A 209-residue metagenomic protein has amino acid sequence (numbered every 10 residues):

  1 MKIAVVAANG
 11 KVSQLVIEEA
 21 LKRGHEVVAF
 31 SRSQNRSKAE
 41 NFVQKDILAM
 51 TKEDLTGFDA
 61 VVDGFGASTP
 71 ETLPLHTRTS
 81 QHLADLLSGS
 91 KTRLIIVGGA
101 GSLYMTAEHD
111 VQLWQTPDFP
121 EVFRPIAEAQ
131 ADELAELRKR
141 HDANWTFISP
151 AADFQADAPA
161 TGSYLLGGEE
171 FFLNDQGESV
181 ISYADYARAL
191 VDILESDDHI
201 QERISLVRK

Functional and structural regions predicted by a protein language model:
I3-R23: N-terminal Rossmann NAD(P)H-binding glycine-rich loop of SDR-like oxidoreductase domains
N9, S33, A100: Residues in the short beta-alpha loop(s) of Rossmann-like NAD(P)-binding domains
A29-R36, A152: Short, polar loop motifs at secondary-structure junctions
N35-S90: NAD(P)H-binding glycine-rich loop region in Rossmannoid oxidoreductase-like domains and their noncatalytic homologs
E71-P159: Glycine-/Pro-rich loop/turn segments that contact NAD(P) or position catalytic residues in Rossmann-like domains
A129, G177-V191, E202: Substrate-positioning beta->alpha
R140-D142, Q155-G162, I193-E202: Glycine/proline-rich active-site loop of Rossmann-fold NAD(P)-dependent oxidoreductases
Y164-I181: A conserved pocket-lining segment of Rossmann-fold NAD(P)-dependent short-chain dehydrogenase/reductase
